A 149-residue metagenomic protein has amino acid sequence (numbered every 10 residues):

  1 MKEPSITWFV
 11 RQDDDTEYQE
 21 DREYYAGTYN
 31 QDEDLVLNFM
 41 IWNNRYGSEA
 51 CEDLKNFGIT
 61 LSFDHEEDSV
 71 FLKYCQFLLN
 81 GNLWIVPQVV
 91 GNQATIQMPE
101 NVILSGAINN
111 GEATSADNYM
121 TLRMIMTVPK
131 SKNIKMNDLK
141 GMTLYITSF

Functional and structural regions predicted by a protein language model:
M1-T16, K132, M136-F149: Short, polar/proline-rich extracytoplasmic segments that appear immediately after membrane translocation
P4-S48, K55-I59: Beta-sheet-dominated interaction scaffolds and their linkers
Q19-E20, Q31-N38, N118-L122, N133-T143: Short, solvent-exposed loop/turn segments enriched in Ser/Thr/Gly
N44-Y46, T127-S131: Short beta-turn/strand-loop junction motif enriched in small, turn-promoting residues
Y46-T121: Surface-exposed binding patches on compact interaction domains or structured appendages
